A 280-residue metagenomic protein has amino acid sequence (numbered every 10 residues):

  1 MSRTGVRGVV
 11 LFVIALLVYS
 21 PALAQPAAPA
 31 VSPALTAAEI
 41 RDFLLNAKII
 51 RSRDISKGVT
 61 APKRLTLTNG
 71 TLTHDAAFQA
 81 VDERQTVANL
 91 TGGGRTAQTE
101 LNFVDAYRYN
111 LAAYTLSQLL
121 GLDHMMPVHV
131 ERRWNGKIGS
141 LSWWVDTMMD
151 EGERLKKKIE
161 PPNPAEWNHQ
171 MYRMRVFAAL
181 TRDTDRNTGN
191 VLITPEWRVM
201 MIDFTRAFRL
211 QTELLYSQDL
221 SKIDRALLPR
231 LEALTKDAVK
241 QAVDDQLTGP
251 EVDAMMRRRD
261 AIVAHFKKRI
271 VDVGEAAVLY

Functional and structural regions predicted by a protein language model:
M1-V6: N-terminal secretory signal peptides that target proteins for export/translocation
G8-P21: Bacterial N-terminal signal peptides
P21-Y280: Phosphate/dinucleotide-binding and metal-coordinating scaffold of catalytic cores in nucleotide-dependent enzymes
